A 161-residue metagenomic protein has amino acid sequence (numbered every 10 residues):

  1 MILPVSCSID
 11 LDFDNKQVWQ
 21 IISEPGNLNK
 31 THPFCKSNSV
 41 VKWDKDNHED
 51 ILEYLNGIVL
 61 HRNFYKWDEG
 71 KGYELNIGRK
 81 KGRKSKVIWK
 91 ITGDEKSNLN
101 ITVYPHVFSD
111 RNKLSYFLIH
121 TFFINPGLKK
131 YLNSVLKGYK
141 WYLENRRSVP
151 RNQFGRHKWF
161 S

Functional and structural regions predicted by a protein language model:
M1-W43, F160-S161: Hydrophobic ligand-binding cavity/cleft-lining segments
P4-S6, G57-R62, R83-I88: Short, surface-exposed coil-to-beta transition loops
D12-K16, Y65-G70, K90-N100, N145: A short, structured loop/turn motif at beta-sheet edges
Q17-I22, L28, F64, L75 (+2 more regions): Hydrophobic pocket/interface hotspot
H48-L55, E74-K80: Short beta-strand segments that buttress and anchor functional surface loops
L60-W67, K71-R83: Helix-adjacent hinge/juxtasegments
R79-S134, W141, P150-N152: Beta-strand/loop substructures that line and gate deep hydrophobic ligand-binding cavities in soluble
V149-S161: Charge-rich (especially acidic), low-complexity segments
